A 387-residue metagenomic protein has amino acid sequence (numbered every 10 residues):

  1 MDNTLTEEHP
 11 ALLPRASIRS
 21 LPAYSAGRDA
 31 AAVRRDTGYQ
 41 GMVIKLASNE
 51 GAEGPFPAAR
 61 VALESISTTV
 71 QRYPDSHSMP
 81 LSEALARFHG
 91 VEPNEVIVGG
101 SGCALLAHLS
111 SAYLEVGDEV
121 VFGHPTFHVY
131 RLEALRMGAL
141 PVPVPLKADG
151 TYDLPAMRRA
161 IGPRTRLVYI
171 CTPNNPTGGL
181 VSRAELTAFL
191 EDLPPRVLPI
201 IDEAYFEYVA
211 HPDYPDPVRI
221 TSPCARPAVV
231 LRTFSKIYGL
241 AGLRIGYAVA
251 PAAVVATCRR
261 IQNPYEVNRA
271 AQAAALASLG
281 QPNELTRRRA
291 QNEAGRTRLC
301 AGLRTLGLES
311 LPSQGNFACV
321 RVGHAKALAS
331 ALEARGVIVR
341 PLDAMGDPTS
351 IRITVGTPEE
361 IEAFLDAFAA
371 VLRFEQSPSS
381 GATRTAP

Functional and structural regions predicted by a protein language model:
D2-R72: N-terminal "arm"/small-domain region of PLP-dependent enzymes with the aminotransferase-like
Q71-P74, S78-E119, M137: Phosphate-binding glycine-rich loop
E92-V96, V116-E119, R164, R196 (+4 more regions): Short acidic capping loops at alpha-helix termini that bridge into adjacent secondary structure
A112-I170: PLP-dependent aminotransferase-like
L135, Y152-P163, P176-P199, E203-S235: Active-site pre-lysine segment of PLP-dependent enzymes
P227-S310: PLP-dependent aminotransferase class I/II
N292-E293, A301-R335, I351, P387: Conserved PLP-binding catalytic core of the aspartate aminotransferase-like
A331-R335, A344-P387: PLP-dependent enzyme catalytic core of the Aspartate aminotransferase-like
